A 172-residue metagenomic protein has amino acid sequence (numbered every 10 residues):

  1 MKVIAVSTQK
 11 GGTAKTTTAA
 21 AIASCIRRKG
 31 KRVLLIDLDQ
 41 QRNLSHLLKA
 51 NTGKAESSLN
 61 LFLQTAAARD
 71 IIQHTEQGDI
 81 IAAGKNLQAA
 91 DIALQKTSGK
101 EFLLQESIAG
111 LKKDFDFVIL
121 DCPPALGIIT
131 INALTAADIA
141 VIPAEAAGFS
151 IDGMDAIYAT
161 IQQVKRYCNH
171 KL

Functional and structural regions predicted by a protein language model:
M1-L172: P-loop NTP-binding core
